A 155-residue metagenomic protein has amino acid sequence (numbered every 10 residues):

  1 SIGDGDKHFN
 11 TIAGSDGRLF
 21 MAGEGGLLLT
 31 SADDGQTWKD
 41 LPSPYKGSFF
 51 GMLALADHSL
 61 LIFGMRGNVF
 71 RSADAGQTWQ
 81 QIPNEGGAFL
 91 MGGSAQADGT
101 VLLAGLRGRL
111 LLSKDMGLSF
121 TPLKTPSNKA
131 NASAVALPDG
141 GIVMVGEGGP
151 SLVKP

Functional and structural regions predicted by a protein language model:
S1-P155: Residue-level hotspots at or immediately adjacent to binding/recognition sites across diverse folds
